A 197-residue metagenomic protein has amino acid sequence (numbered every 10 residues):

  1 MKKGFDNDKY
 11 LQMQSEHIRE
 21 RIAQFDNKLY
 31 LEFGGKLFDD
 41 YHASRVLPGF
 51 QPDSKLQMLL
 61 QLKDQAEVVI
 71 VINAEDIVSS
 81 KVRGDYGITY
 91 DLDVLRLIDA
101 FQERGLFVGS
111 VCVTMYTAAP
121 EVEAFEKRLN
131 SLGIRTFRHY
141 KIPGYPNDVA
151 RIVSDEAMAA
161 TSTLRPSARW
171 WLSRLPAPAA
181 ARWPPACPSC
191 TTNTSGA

Functional and structural regions predicted by a protein language model:
M1-Y145: Long, basic/Gly/Ser/Thr-rich N-terminal segments that mediate initial subcellular attachment or targeting
E16-R21, V153-P166: Pre-Walker A adenine-sensing motif
T114-T117, T136, T161-T163, T191-T194: Residue-identity detector for threonine
H139-A160: N-terminal pre-Walker A segment at the start of P-loop NTPase domains
Y140-K141, T161-W171: Short, basic, helix/turn surface patches
R169-A197: Glycine-rich phosphate-binding P-loop
